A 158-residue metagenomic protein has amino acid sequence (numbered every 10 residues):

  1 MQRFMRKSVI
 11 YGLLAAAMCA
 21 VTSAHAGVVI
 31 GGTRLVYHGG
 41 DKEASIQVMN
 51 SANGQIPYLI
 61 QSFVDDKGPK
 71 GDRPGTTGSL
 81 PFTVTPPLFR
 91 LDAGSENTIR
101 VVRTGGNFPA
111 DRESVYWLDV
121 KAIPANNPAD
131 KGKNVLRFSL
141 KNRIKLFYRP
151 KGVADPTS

Functional and structural regions predicted by a protein language model:
Q2-L13: Bacterial N-terminal signal peptides that target proteins for export
V21-S23: N-terminal signal peptide c-region/cleavage motif recognized by signal peptidases
A26-A52, D155-S158: Beta-sheet-dominated interaction scaffolds and their linkers
D41-E43, P57, E96-T98, E113-V115 (+1 more regions): Extracytoplasmic
A44-N50, V101, Y116-K121: Buried hydrophobic-core signal for structured, non-transmembrane domains
N53-T76: Short acidic, flexible loop segments centered on an aromatic residue
R73-G106: Intrinsically disordered, low-complexity Pro/Gly/Ser/Thr-rich segments with frequent PxxP/GP/PP motifs and embedded
T104-V153: Terminal connector regions
